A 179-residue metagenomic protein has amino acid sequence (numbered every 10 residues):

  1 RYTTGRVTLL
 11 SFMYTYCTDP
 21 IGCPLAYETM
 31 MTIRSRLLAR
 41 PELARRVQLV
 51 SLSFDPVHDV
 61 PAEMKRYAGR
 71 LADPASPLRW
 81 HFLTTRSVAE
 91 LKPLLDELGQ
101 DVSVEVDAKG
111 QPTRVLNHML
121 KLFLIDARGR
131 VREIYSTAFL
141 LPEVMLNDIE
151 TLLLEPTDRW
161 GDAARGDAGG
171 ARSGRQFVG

Functional and structural regions predicted by a protein language model:
R1, P41, T113-R114: Short secondary-structure boundary/capping segments
R1-T29, L49-V50: Short active-site neighborhood of thiol/selenol oxidoreductases, capturing the structured segment around
T3-L9, A44-V47, P77, N117-L120: Extracytoplasmic
Y14-P20, S51-F54, R79-H81, L120 (+1 more regions): Second-shell loop/turn segments in exported
T18-D19, A72, V102-S103: Short beta-strands and strand-coil junctions in structured, solvent-facing domains, enriched
P20, H58-P61, F139-E143: Loop/helix-junction capping segments adjacent to catalytic residues or to phosphate/diphosphate-binding pockets
L25-L94: Structural microenvironment flanking redox-active thiols in thiol-disulfide oxidoreductases
S35, D96-G179: Thiol-/selenol-based redox modules, centered on thioredoxin-like and closely related oxidoreductase domains
